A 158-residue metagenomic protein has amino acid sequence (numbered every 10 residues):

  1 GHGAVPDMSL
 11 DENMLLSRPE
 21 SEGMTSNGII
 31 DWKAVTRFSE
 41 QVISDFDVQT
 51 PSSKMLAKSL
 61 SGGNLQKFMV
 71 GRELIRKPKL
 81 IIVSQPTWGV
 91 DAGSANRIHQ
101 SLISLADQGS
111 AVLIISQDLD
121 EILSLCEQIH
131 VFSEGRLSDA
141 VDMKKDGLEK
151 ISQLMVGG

Functional and structural regions predicted by a protein language model:
G1-L60, D139-D142, G147, S152-G157: Conserved P-loop NTPase catalytic core
V70: Hydrophobic anchor residue at the start of the ABC signature
K77: Conserved catalytic motifs of ABC-family nucleotide-binding domains
S84, D91: ABC-family nucleotide-binding domains
N96-Q108: Helical segment within the ABC ATPase nucleotide-binding domain
S116-Q117: H-loop/switch region of ABC-family ATPase nucleotide-binding domains
I122-S124: A short, surface-exposed alpha-helical micro-motif characterized by mixed small hydrophobic and charged/polar residues
